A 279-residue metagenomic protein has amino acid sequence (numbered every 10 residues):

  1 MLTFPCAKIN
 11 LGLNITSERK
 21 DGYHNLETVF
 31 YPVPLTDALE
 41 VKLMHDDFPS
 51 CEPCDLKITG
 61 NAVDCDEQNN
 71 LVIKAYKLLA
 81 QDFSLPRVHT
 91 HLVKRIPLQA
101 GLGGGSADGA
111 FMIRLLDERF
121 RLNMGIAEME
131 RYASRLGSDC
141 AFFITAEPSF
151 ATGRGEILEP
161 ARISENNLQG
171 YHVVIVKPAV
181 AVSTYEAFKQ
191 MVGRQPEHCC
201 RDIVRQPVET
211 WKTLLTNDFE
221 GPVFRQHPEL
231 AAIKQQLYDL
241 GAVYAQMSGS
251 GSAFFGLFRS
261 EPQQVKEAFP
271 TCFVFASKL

Functional and structural regions predicted by a protein language model:
M1-A100, D117-A127, E165-N167, K177-V180: ATP-binding N-lobe of GHMP and related small-molecule kinases
L11, L39-V41, V72, G105 (+4 more regions): Residue-level signal for inorganic ion chemistry
L13, D37-V41, D139-F143, S149-F150 (+1 more regions): Short beta-strand scaffold segments in enzyme catalytic cores
T28-F30, E130, C140, E156-N166: A generic local secondary-structure boundary/capping motif
H91-F120, S138, A242-G256: Glycine/serine-rich anion-binding loops at beta->alpha junctions that coordinate negatively charged ligand groups
G109, I113-F150: Contiguous, small/hydrophobic- and glycine-enriched helical/loop subdomains that border and often "cap" functional
T145-A146, F150-Y244, R259-P270, F275-L279: Conserved, helical-rich catalytic subdomain that frames metal- and/or nucleotide-binding sites in enzyme alpha/beta
